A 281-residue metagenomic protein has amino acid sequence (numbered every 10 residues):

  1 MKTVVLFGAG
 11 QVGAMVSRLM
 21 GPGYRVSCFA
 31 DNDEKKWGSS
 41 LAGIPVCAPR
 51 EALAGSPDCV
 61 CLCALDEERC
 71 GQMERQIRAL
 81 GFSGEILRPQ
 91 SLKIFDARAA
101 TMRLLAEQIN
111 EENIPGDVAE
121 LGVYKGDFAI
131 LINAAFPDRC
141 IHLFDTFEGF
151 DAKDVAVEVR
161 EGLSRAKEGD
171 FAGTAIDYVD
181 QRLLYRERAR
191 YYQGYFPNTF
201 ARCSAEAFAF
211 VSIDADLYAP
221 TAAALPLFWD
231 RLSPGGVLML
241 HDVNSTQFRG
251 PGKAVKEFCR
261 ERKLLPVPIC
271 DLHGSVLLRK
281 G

Functional and structural regions predicted by a protein language model:
M1-P115: Hydrophobic, well-ordered beta-alpha structural blocks that scaffold small-molecule cofactor pockets
R88-K93, R103-E107, E112-G281: S-adenosylmethionine/decaboxylated-SAM
